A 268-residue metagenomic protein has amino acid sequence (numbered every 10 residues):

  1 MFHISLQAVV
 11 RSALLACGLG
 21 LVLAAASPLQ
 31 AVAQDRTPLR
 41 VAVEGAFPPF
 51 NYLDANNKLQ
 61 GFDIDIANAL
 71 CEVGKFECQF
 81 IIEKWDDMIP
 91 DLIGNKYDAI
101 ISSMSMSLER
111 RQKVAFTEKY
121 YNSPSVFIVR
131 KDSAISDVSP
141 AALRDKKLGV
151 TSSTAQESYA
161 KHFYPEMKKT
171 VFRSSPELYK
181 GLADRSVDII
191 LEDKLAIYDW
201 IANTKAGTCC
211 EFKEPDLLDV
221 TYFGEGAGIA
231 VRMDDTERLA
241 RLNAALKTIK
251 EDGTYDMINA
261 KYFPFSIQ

Functional and structural regions predicted by a protein language model:
L19, E77, A155-F172, E211-K213 (+1 more regions): Ligand-binding clefts/hinges and TM-proximal coupling segments of bilobed small-molecule sensing domains
A33, R130-L148: Flexible hinge/capping segments at coil-to-helix
A33-S103, Q112, D252, F265: Extracytoplasmic small-molecule ligand-binding "clamshell" domains of the periplasmic binding protein/Venus flytrap
L39-V43, F116-D137, I229-R232: Hydrophobic/proline-rich hinge and linker segments of small-molecule sensing/allosteric domains, predominantly
N51-L53, A67-F76, S139-R144, S153-S175 (+3 more regions): Ligand-binding cleft/hinge of the Venus flytrap
I64-D65, Q79-P90, I135-S136, T170-D184 (+1 more regions): Short helix-initiation/N-cap motifs at beta->coil->alpha
D87-P90, S102-Q112, Y159-H162, D188-F223: A ligand-binding cleft/hinge motif common to bilobed small-molecule-binding domains
N122-V129, A202-N243, F263-Q268: Periplasmic-binding protein-like
